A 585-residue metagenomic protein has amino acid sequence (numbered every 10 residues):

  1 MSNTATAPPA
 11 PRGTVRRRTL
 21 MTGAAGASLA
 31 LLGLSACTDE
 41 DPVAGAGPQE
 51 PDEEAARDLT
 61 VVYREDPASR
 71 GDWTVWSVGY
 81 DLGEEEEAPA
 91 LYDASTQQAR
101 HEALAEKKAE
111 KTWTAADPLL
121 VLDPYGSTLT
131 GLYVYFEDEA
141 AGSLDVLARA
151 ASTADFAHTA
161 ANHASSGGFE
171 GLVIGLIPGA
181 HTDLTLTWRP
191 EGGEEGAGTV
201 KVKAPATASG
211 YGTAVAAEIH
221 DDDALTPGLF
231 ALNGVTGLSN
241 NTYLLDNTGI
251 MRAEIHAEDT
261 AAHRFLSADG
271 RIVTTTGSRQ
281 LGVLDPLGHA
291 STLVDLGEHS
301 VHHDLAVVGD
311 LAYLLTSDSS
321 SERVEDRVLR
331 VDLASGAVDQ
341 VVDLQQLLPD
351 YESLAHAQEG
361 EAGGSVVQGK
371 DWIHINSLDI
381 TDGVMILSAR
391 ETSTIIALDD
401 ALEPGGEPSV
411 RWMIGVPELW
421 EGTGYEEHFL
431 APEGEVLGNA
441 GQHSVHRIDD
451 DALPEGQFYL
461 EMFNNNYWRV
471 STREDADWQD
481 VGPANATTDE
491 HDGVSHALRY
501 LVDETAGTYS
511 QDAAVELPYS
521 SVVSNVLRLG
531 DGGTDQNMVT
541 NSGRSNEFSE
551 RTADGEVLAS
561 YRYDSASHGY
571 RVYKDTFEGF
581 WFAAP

Functional and structural regions predicted by a protein language model:
M1-A5, L34, L186-E194: Short linear, low-complexity motifs centered on an aromatic residue
M1-V15, A24-G33: N-terminal secretory signal peptides
T4-R16, E50-Y63: N-terminal intrinsically disordered, low-complexity tails enriched in polar/charged
T19-M21, L305: N-terminal export leaders
G26-A27, A36, N465-R469: C-terminal low-complexity, acidic/polar tails when present
L32-E53: C-terminal region of N-terminal signal peptides and the immediate post-cleavage residues of exported proteins
R57-A151, N162, S166-E170, I174-P585: Histidine-/acidic-rich catalytic cores in large beta-rich domains
F156-A161: Solvent-exposed beta-strand/loop surfaces of large extracellular or lumenal domains
